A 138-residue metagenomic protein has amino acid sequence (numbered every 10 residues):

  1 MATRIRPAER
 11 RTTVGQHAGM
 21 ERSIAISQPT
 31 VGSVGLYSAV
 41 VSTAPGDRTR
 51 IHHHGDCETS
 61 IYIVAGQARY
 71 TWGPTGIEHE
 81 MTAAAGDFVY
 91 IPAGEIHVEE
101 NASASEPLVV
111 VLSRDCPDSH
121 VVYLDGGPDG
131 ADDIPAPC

Functional and structural regions predicted by a protein language model:
M1-L36, V40, R50, V121-C138: A short, N-terminal "cap"/entry segment at the start of jelly-roll beta-barrel domains of the cupin/DSBH fold
R22, S38-S42, S60, E80 (+2 more regions): Conserved hydrophobic/aromatic beta-strand scaffold that supports enzyme active sites
V31, D56, T75, A104-S105: Short strand-connecting beta-turns/loops that link adjacent beta-strands
V31-V34, T43-D47, A65-R69, E95 (+1 more regions): Short, charged/polar surface micro-motifs in flexible loops or helix N-caps
V34, H79, E106-P107: Residue-level signal for beta-strand positions within conserved beta-sheet cores that form or flank
V40, H53, W72-P74, N101 (+1 more regions): Residue-level recognition of conserved beta-strand positions in structured domain cores
R48, C57-A85, E95, E100: A short beta-strand-loop-beta hairpin characteristic of the jelly-roll/cupin
A84-A85, A93-H120: Ligand-binding loop in jelly-roll beta-barrel domains
